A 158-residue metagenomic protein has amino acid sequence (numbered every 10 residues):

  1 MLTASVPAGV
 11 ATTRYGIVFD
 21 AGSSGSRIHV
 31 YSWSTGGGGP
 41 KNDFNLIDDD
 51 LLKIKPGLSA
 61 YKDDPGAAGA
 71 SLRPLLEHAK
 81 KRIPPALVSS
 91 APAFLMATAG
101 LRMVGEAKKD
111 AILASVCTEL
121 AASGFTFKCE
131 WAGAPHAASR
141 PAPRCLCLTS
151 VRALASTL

Functional and structural regions predicted by a protein language model:
M1-S23, H29-L158: Nucleotide/phosphate-binding catalytic cleft detector across ATP-hydrolyzing and phosphate-transferring enzymes
